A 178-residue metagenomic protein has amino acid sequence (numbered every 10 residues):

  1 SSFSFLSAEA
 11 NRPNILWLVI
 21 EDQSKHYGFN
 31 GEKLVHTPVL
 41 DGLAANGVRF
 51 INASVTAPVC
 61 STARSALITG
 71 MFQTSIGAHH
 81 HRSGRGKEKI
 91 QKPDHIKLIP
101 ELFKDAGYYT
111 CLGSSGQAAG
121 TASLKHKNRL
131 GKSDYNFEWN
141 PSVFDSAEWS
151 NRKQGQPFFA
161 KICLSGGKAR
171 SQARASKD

Functional and structural regions predicted by a protein language model:
S1-D178: Formylglycine-dependent sulfatase
